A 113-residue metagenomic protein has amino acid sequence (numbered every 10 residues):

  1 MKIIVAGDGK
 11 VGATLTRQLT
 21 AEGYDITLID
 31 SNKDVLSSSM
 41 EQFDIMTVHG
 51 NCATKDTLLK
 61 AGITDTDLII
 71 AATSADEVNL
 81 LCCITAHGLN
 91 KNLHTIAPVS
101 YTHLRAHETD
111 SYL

Functional and structural regions predicted by a protein language model:
D8: Glycine-rich Rossmann-fold phosphate-binding loop(s) that bind the pyrophosphate of adenine dinucleotide cofactors
G12: N-terminal Rossmann-fold NAD(P) dinucleotide-binding loop
L19: Aromatic pocket-lining residues of Rossmann-like dinucleotide-binding sites
I26: Short beta-strand element of Class I
D30-S31: Conserved acidic E/D residue at the C-terminus of a beta-strand in Rossmann-like folds
L36: Short alpha-helix immediately C-terminal to the canonical SAM-binding loop
T102-T109: Conserved small/polar residues in nucleotide/adenosyl-binding loops
